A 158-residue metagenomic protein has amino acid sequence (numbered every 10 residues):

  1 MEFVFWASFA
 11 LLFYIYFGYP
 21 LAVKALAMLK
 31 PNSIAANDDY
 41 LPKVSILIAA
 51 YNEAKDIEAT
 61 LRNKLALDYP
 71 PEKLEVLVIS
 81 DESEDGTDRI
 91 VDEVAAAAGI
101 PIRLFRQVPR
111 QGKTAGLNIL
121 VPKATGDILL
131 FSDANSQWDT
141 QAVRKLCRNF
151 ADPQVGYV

Functional and structural regions predicted by a protein language model:
M1-D38: N-terminal membrane-anchoring/stem segments of glycan-assembly enzymes
P42-S45, E75: Cell-envelope/extracellular polymer assembly enzymes that use nucleotide-activated donors
D56-A59, D85-V94, Q141: Acidic helix N-cap motif at the loop->helix transition within catalytic regions of sugar-transfer enzymes
R62-K73: Short, acidic, metal-binding catalytic loop of nucleotide-sugar glycosyltransferases
S80-R89, P109: A conserved acidic beta->alpha catalytic loop
Q107-A124, R144-K145: Glycine-rich, basic loop-to-helix element that forms the pyrophosphate-binding segment of sugar-nucleotide handling
L129: Short aromatic/hydrophobic "clamp" motif used to bind/position activated sugar donors
T140-V158: Conserved donor NDP-sugar-binding/catalytic core segment of glycosyltransferases
